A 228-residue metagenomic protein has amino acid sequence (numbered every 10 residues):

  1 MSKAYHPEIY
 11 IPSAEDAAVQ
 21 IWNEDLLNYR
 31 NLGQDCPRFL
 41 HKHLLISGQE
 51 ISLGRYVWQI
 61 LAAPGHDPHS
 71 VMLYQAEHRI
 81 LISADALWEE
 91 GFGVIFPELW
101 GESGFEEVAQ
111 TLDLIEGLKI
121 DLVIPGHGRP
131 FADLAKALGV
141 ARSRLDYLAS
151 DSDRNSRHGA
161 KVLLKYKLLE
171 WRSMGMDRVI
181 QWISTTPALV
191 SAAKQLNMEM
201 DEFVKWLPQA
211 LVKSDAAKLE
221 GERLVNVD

Functional and structural regions predicted by a protein language model:
M1, Y5, H127-P130, K136 (+1 more regions): A structural signal for the main folded, soluble domain(s) of proteins
M1-L53: Active-site HxH/HxHxD metal-binding segment of metal-dependent hydrolases
S2, L112-I115, P208: Short amphipathic alpha-helical segments and helix-helix/interface helices
H43, S103-E107, E199, F203: Soluble or luminal CAZymes and related metallo-dependent hydrolases
V57-S150: Metallo-beta-lactamase
S156-D228: C-terminal regulatory/interaction regions
